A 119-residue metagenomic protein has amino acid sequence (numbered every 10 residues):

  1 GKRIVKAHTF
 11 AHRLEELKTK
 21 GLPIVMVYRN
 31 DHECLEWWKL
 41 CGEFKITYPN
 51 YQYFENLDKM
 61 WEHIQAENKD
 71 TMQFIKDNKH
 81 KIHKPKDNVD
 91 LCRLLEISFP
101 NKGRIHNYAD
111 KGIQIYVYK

Functional and structural regions predicted by a protein language model:
G1-V5: Small/polar (Gly/Ser/Thr/Ala-rich) solvent-exposed segments that form structured loops/beta-strands/short helices used
H8-N101: PAPS-dependent sulfotransferase catalytic domain
F99-K119: PAPS-dependent sulfotransferase catalytic core
